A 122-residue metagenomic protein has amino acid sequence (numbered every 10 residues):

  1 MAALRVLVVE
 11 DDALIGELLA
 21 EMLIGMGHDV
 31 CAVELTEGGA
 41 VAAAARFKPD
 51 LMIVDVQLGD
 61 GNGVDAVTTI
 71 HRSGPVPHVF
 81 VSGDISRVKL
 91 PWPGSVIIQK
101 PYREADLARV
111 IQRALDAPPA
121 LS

Functional and structural regions predicted by a protein language model:
D12-A32: Two-component/phosphorelay signaling modules centered on CheY-like receiver
V33-L51: Acidic, metal-coordinating helix/loop segments flanking the phosphotransfer/catalytic sites of two-component signaling
T36, N62-D65: Acidic catalytic/metal-coordinating carboxylates
D55: Active-site residues of response regulator receiver
G59: The feature encodes the CheY-like receiver
V64-V76: Short amphipathic alpha-helix used as the core "switch/output" element in two-component signaling
V81-S82: Hydrophobic/aromatic residues positioned on beta-strands within the core alpha/beta folds
Y102-S122: C-terminal output helix
